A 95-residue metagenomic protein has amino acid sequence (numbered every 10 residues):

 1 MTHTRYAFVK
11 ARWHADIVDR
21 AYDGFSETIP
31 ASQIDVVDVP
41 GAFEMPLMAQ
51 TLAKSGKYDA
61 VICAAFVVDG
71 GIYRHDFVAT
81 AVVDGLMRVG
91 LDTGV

Functional and structural regions predicted by a protein language model:
T2-H3, K57: Residue-level preference for short coil/turn positions at secondary-structure junctions
H3-P40: Glycine-rich phosphate/diphosphate-binding loop of Rossmann-like nucleotide-binding domains
K10, V36, A42, C63-A65 (+1 more regions): Generic secondary-structure boundary/loop-capping signal
V39-Q50: Structural motif
M48-L86, G90: Glycine-rich phosphate-binding loop
